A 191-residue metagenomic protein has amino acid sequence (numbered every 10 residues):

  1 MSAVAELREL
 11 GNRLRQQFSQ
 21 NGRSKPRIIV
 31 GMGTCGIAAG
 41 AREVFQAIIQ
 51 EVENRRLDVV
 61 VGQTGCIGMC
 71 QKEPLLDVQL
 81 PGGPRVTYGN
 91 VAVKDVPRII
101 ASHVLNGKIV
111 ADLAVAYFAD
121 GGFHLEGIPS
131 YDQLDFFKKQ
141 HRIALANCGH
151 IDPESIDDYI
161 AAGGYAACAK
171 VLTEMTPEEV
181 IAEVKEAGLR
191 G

Functional and structural regions predicted by a protein language model:
M1-G191: Feature of Fe-S/electron-transfer and energy-metabolism proteins that preferentially highlights extended coupling
